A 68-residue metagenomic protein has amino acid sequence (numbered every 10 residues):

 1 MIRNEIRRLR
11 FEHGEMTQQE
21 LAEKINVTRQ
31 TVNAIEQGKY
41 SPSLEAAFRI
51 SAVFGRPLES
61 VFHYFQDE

Functional and structural regions predicted by a protein language model:
E5-K24: Short basic helix-loop element that most often maps to the first helix and adjoining turn of HTH DNA-binding modules
F11, N26, Q37, Q66: Residue-level detection of the helix-turn-helix DNA-binding "recognition helix"
Q19, Q30, E59: Residues within helix-turn-helix
V27-S41: Recognition helix of helix-turn-helix/homeodomain-like DNA-binding domains that insert into the DNA major groove
E45-S60: DNA major-groove recognition helix of helix-turn-helix/homeodomain DNA-binding modules
S60-E68: Short amphipathic recognition helices of helix-turn-helix/homeodomain-type DNA-binding modules
